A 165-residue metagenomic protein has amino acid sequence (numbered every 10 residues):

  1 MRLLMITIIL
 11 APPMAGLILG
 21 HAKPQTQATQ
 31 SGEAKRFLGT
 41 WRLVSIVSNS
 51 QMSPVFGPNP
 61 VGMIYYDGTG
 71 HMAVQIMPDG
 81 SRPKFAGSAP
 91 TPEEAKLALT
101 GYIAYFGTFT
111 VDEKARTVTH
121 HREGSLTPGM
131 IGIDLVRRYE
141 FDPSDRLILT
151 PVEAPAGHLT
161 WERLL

Functional and structural regions predicted by a protein language model:
M1-L4: Positively charged n-region of N-terminal signal peptides that target proteins for export
T7: Active-site bordering "gate/hinge" segments that shape substrate access to catalytic or cofactor-binding pockets
L10-A11, G16-L165: Lipid interaction determinants
